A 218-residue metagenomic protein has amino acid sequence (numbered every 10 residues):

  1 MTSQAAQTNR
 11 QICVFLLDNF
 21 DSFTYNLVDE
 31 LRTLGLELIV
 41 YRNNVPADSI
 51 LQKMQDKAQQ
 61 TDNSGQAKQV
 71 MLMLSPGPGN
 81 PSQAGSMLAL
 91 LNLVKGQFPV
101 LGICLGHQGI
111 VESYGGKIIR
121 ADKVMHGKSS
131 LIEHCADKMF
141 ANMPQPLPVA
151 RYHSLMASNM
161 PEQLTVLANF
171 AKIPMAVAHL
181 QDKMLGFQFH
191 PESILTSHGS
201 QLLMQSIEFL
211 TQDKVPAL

Functional and structural regions predicted by a protein language model:
T2, I194-L218: Acyltransferase
N9-F15: Extreme N-terminal starter segment of soluble prokaryotic enzymes
V14, E37-L38, V100, M184: Hydrophobic anchor at the start of a short beta-strand that flanks the dinucleotide cofactor-binding loop
F15-L34: Short, charged N-terminal beta->alpha structural module
E37-V45: A short beta-strand-loop structural module common to alpha/beta enzyme folds
A47-A67: Short amphipathic alpha-helix with an adjacent loop that forms part of the alpha/beta core around
K53, K68-A141, P148: Cysteine-nucleophile active-site neighborhood
K138-D182: Catalytic beta-strand/loop cores that center a nucleophilic Ser/Cys/Thr and support acyl-enzyme chemistry
